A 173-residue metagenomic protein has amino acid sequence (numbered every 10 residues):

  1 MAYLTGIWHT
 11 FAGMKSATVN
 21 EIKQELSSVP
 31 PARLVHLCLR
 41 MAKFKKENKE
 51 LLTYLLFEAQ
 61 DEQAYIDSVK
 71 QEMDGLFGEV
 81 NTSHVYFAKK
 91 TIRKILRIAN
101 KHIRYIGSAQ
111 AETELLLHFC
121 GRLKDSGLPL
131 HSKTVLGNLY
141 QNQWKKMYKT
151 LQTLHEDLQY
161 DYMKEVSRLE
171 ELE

Functional and structural regions predicted by a protein language model:
A2-G13: Short, Lys/Arg-enriched N-terminal segments with co-localized hydrophobic residues within the first ~10-30 amino acids
K15-E79: N-terminal interaction modules that seed assembly of large macromolecular complexes
K46, E112-L116, R122-L123, H131 (+2 more regions): N-terminal intrinsically disordered, cationic/polar leader segments that include organellar targeting peptides
K49, F77, L96-I103, K124-H131 (+2 more regions): A structural signal for well-ordered alpha-helices, especially hydrophobic packing surfaces of coiled-coils
Q63-I103: Aromatic-anchored, charged helix-turn/loop surface patch used as a conserved interaction hotspot
K70-D74, L117-R122: Amphipathic alpha-helical repeat scaffolds of TPR domains
F87-K94, G107-H118, V135, L139: Residues within HEAT/ARM-like alpha-solenoid scaffolds
V135-E173: Eukaryote-biased recognition of C-terminal alpha-helical segments
